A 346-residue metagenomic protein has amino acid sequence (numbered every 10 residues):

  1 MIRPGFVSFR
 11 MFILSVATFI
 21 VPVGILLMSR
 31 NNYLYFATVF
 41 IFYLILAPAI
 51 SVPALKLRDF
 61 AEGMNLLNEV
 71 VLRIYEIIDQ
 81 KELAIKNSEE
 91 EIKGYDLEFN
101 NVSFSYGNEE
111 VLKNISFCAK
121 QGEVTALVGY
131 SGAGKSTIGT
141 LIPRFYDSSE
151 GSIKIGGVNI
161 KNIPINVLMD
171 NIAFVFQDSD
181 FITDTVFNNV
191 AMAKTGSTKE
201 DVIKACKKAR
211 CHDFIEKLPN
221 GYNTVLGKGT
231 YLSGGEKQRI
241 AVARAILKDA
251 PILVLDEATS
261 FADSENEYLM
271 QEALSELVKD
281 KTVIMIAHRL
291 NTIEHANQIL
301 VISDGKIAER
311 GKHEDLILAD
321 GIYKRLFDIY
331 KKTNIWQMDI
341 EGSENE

Functional and structural regions predicted by a protein language model:
M1-P48: A hydrophobic transmembrane-helix motif
A49-I78: Cytosolic ends of transmembrane helices, especially the final helix of ABC transmembrane type-1 domains
E76, K154, N162, M169 (+4 more regions): ABC ATPase nucleotide-binding domain helical subdomain, centered on the C-loop/LSGGQ "ABC signature"
I78-A126, Y130, D147, K154 (+5 more regions): Primarily ABC-family ATPase nucleotide-binding module
I142-P143: Helix-to-loop junction immediately C-terminal to a conserved catalytic motif
S148, K154, H212-I240, A262 (+1 more regions): ABC-fold ATPase nucleotide-binding domain signature/coupling loops
K217, E272, E294-E346: C-terminal portion of ABC ATPase nucleotide-binding domains
L247-P251, D280: A short, proline-enriched helix->beta-strand linker immediately N-terminal to the Walker B motif in ABC-type P-loop
